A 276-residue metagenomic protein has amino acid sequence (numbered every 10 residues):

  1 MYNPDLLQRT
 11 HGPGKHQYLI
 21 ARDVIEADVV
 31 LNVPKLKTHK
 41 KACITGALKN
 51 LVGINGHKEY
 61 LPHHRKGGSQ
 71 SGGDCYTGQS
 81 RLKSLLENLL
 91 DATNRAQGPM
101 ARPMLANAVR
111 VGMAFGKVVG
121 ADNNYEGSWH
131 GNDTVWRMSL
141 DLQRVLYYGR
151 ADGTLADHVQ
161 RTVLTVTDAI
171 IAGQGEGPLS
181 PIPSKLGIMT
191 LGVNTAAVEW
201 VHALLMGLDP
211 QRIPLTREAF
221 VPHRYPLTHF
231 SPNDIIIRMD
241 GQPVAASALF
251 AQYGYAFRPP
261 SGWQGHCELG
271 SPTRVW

Functional and structural regions predicted by a protein language model:
M1-W276: Extended, low-polarity segments enriched in aliphatic/aromatic residues
